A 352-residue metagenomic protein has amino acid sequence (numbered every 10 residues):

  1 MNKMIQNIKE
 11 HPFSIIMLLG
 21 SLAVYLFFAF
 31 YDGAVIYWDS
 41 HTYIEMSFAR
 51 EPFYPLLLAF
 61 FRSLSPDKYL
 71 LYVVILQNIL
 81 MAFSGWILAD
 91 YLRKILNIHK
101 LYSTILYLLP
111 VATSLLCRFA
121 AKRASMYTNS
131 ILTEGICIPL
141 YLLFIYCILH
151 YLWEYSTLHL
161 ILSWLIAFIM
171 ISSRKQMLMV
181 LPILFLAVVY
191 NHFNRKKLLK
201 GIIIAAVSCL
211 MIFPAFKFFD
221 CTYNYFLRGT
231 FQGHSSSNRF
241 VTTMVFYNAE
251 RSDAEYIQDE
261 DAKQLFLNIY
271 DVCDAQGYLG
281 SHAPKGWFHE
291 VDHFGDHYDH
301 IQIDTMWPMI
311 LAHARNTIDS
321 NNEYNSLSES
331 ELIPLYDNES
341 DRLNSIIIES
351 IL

Functional and structural regions predicted by a protein language model:
E10-Y37, T113-S114, L210-Y223: Transmembrane signal-anchor helices characteristic of membrane glycosylation enzymes that use polyprenol
A34-Y37, C209, F213-L327: Juxtamembrane membrane-water interface segments immediately following transmembrane helices in multi-pass
E45-N78: Short hydrophobic/aromatic helix or loop-helix immediately within or flanking a transmembrane segment in polytopic
I75-L101, L143-C147: Transmembrane-helix motifs of polytopic, lipid-linked glycan transferases
L76-I79, L116-I148, M170-V180: Multi-pass, polyprenyl lipid-linked donor-dependent membrane glycosyltransferases
H150-F168, K200, I204: Short hydrophobic alpha-helices at membrane interfaces in multi-pass membrane enzymes
L160-R174, C209-A215, D220: Membrane-interface alpha helices of multi-pass inner-membrane proteins
Q176-N191: Transmembrane-embedded, aromatic-rich helix segments that form part of the hydrophobic channel/pocket engaging
